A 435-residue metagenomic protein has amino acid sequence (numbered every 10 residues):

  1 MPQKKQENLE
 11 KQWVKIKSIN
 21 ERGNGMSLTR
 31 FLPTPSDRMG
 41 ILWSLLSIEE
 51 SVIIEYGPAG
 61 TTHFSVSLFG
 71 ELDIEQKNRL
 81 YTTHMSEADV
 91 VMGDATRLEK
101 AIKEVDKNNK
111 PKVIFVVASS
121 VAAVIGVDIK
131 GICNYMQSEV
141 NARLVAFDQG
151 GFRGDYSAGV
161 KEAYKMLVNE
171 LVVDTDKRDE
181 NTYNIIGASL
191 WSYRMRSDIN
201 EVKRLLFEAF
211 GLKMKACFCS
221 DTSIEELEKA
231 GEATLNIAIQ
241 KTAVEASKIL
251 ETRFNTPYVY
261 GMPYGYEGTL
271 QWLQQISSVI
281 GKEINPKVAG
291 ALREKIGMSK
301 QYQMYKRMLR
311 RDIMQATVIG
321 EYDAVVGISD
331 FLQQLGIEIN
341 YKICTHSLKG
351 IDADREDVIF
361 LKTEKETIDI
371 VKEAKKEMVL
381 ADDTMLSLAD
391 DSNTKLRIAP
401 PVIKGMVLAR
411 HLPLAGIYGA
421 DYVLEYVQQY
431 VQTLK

Functional and structural regions predicted by a protein language model:
M1-K435: An N-terminal assembly and electron-transfer interface module characteristic of large anaerobic redox and radical
